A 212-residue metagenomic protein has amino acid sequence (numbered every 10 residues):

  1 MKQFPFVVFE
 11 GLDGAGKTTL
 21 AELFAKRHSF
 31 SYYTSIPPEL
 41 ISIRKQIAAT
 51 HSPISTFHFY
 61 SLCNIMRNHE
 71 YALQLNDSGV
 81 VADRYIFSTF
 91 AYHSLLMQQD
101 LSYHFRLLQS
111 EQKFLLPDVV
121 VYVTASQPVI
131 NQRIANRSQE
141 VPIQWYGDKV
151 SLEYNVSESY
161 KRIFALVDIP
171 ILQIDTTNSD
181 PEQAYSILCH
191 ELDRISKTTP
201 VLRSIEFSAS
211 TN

Functional and structural regions predicted by a protein language model:
M1-F4: Phosphate-binding P-loop
F9: Hydrophobic anchor at the beta1->P-loop junction of P-loop NTPases
L12: P-loop (Walker A) phosphate-binding loop of NTP-binding proteins
K17: Conserved lysine of the Walker
L20, F24: Hydrophobic positions on the alpha1 helix immediately C-terminal to the Walker A/P-loop
S31-Y103: ATP-dependent small-molecule kinase phosphotransfer cores that center on conserved nucleotide phosphate-binding segments
Y92-S159: A glycine- and Lys/Arg-enriched "phosphate-lid" helix/loop adjacent to the NTP-binding pocket of small-molecule kinases
N131-N212: NTP-dependent small-molecule kinase module
